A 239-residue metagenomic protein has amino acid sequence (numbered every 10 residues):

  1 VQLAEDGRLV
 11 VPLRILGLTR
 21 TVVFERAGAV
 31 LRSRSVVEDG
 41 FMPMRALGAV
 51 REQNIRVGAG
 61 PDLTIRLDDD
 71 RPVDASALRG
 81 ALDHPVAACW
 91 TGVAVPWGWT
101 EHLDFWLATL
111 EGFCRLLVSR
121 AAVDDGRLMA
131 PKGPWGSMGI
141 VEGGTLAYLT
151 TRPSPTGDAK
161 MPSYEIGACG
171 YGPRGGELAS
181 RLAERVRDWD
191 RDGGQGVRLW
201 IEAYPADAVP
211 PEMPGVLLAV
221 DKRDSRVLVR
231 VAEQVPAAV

Functional and structural regions predicted by a protein language model:
A4-P134, V227-Q234, A238: Class I SAM-binding transferase module
M129-V239: C-terminal target-recognition/interaction regions appended to catalytic cores
